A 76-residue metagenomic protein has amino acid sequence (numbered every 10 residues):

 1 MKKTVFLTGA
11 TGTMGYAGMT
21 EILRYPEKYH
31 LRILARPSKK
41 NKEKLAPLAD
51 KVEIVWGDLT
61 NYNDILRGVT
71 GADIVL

Functional and structural regions predicted by a protein language model:
K2-K28: N-terminal Rossmann NAD(P)H-binding glycine-rich loop of SDR-like oxidoreductase domains
T4, D73-I74: Structural motif
T13, K40-N41: Flexible, glycine-rich phosphate/dinucleotide-binding loops and adjacent beta-alpha linkers at cofactor/substrate
L23-P26, P47, R67: Structural motif
H30-R32: Short beta-strand element of Class I
L34-K39, D58-L59: N-terminal Rossmann-fold cofactor-binding loop
N41-D50: N-terminal beta-loop-helix "entrance" segment that forms/cooperates in small-molecule cofactor or anionic ligand
A49-D73: Conserved Rossmann-fold cofactor-binding substructure of NAD(P)-dependent oxidoreductases
